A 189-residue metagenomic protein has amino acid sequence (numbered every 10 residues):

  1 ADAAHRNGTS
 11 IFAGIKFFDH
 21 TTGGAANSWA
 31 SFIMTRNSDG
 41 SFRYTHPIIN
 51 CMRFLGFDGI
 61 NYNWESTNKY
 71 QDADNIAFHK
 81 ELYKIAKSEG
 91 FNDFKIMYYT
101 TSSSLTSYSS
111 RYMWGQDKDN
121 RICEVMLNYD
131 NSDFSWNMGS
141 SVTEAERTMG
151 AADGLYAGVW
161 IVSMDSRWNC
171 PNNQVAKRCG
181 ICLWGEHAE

Functional and structural regions predicted by a protein language model:
A1-N137: Chitinase-like catalytic core of GlcNAc-active glycosidases
I76, V125, V142, V159-V162 (+1 more regions): Extended aliphatic helical segments
M113-N120, S141-T148, N172-Q174: Mature extracellular/periplasmic domains of secretome proteins
D119-C123, A151-D153, A176-G180: Glycine-enriched alpha-helix->loop->beta-strand junction motifs that scaffold or abut catalytic
F134-W160, R167: Glycoside hydrolase catalytic-domain groove-lining segments
L155-E189: Substrate-binding cleft of secreted/luminal carbohydrate-active enzymes
